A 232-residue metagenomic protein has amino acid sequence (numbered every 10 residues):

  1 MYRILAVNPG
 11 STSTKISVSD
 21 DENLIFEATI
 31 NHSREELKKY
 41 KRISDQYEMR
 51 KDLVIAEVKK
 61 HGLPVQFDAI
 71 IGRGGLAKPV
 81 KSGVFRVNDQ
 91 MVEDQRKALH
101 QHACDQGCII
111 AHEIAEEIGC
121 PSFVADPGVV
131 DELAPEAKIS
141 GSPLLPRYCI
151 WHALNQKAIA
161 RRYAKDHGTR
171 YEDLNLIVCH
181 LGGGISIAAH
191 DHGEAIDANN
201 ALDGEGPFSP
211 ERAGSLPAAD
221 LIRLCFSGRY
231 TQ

Functional and structural regions predicted by a protein language model:
Y2-V7, F67-I71, L176-H180: Short glycine-aspartate micro-motif
I4-D45, A201: Short glycine-rich, Thr/Ser-proximal phosphate-binding strand/loop in the N-terminal lobe of ATP-dependent enzymes
T14, G184-I185: Short loop/turn microsegments at loop-to-beta-strand junctions
D20-N23, H190-E194: Short acidic-glycine loop/turn motifs at beta-strand connectors
E27-V65, D89, Q95-H100: N-terminal phosphate-binding loop and adjacent alpha-helix
V58-A103, P121, V129-G141: Short beta-strand-loop/turn "lid" adjacent to the catalytic site in phosphate-handling enzymes
D105-E113, V124, D131, I139-N175 (+3 more regions): Glycine-rich phosphate-binding loop plus the immediately following alpha-helix
